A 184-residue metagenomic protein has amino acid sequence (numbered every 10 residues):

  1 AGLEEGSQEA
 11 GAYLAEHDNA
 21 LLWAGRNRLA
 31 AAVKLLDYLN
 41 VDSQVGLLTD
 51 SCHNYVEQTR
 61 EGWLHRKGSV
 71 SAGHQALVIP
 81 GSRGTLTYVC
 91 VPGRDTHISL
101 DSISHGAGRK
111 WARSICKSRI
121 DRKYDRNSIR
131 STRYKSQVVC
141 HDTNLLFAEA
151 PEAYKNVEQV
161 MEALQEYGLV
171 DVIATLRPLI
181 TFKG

Functional and structural regions predicted by a protein language model:
A1-G184: Domain-length cofactor-binding catalytic modules of enzymes
